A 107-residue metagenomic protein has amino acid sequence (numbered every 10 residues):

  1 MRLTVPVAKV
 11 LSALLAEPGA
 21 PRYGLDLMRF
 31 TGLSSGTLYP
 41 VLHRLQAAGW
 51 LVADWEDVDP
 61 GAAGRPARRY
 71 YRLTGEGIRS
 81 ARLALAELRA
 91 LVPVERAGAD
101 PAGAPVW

Functional and structural regions predicted by a protein language model:
M1-Y39: N-terminal helix-turn-helix DNA-binding core of bacterial DNA-binding proteins
E17-A20, A47-A48, E76-R79: Short, charged/polar surface micro-motifs in flexible loops or helix N-caps
F30, Y70-R72: Short aromatic/hydrophobic contact patches that present stacked aromatics for nucleic-acid/ligand binding
L42-Q46: Short, hydrophobic-biased segments on the C-terminal half of alpha helices that form "recognition helices"
A48-G64, R72: Beta-hairpin "wing" of winged helix-turn-helix
A67: Exposed loop/turn and edge beta-strand positions of beta-sandwich/beta-sheet ligand-binding modules
E76-W107: Amphipathic alpha-helical dimerization/coiled-coil segments that flank or bridge DNA-binding/regulatory modules
